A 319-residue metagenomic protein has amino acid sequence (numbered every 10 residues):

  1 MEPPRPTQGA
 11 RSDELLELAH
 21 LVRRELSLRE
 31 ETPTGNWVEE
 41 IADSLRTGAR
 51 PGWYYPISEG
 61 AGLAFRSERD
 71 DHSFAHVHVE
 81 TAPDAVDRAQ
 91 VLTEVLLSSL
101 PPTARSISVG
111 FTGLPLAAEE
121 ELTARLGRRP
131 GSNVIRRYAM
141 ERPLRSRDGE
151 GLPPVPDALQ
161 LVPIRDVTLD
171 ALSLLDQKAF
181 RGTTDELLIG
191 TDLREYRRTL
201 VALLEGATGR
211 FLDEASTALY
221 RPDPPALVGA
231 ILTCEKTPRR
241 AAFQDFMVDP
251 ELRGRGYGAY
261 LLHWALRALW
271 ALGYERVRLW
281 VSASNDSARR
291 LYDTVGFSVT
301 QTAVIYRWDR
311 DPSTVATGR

Functional and structural regions predicted by a protein language model:
M1-E30, Q160-E186: A short beta-loop-alpha structural element at the N-terminal edge of CoA-dependent acyl/N-acetyltransferase catalytic
R23-D43, G182-L204, L212: Conserved GNAT-fold acetyl-CoA-binding loop/helix
N36-P102, I231-R240: Conserved donor-binding loop and adjoining core beta-sheet/short helix segment in diverse acyl/aminoacyl transferases
G60-G62, G131-R136, V228-G229, Q301: A structural microfeature
A64-D71, E186-R240, F246: A conserved beta-strand-loop-helix scaffold within acyl/acetyltransferase catalytic domains
A82-R165, Y306: Acyl-donor-binding surface of acyltransferase catalytic domains
A85-S99, V248, G254-A271, R290-T294: Conserved acetyl-CoA-binding loop-helix of GNAT-fold acetyltransferases
I107-E120, P250, L279-R289, I305-P312: Conserved beta-strand-loop-alpha-helix junction that forms the acyl-donor binding cleft
